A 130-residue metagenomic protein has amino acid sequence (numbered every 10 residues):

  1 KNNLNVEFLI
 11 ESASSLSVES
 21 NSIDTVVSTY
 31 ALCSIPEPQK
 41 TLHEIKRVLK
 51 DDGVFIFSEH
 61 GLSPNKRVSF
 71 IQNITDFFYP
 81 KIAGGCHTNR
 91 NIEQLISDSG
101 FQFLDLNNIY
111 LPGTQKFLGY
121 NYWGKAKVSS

Functional and structural regions predicted by a protein language model:
N2-S15: Conserved SAM-binding strand-loop segment of SAM-dependent methyltransferases
S14-V26: A short acidic, Gly/Pro-enriched loop at the edge of an enzyme's catalytic core that lines a small-molecule cofactor
D24-E37: A short SAM/SAH-binding and catalytic strip from SAM-dependent methyltransferases
Q39-D51: A short glycine-rich, Lys/Arg-flanked "PGG" loop and its adjoining helix->strand segment in the class I
D52-H60: Conserved beta-strand signature within the Rossmann-like core of class I S-adenosyl-L-methionine
H60-N65, L111: Short "lid" loop at the C-terminus of a central beta-strand within the Rossmann-like core of SAM-dependent
G84-G100: Short alpha-helix
N108-S130: Core SAM-dependent methyltransferase catalytic element
